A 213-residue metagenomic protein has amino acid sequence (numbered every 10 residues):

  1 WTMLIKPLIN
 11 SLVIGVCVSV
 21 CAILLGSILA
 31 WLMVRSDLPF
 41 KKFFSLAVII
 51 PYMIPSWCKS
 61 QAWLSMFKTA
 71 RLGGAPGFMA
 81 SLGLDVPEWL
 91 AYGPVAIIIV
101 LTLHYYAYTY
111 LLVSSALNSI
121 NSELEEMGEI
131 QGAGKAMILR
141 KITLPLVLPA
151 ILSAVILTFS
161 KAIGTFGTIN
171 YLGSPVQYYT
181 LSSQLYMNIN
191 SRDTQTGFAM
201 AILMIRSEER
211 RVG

Functional and structural regions predicted by a protein language model:
T2-N118, L146-G167, Y171, A199-R211: Membrane-water interface segments at the C-terminal ends of transmembrane alpha-helices in multi-pass inner-membrane
P39, A133-G134: Short coil/turn motifs that cap or connect alpha-helices
S45-V48, K68, G77-A80, S122-I130 (+2 more regions): Short amphipathic alpha-helical coupling elements at transmembrane boundaries
K68, F166-R192: Glycine-rich helix-loop "coupling/hinge" segments at transmembrane-helix boundaries in multipass transporters
A107, M137-I138: Helix-loop-helix "hairpin" substructures at the membrane interface of multi-pass membrane proteins
M127-G128, E209-G213: Conserved small/polar residues in nucleotide/adenosyl-binding loops
Q131-A133, P145: Glycine/proline-centered hinge or cleavage motifs at structural transition points of membrane proteins
Q184-S207: Helix-loop-helix hairpin linking two adjacent transmembrane segments in secondary transporters
